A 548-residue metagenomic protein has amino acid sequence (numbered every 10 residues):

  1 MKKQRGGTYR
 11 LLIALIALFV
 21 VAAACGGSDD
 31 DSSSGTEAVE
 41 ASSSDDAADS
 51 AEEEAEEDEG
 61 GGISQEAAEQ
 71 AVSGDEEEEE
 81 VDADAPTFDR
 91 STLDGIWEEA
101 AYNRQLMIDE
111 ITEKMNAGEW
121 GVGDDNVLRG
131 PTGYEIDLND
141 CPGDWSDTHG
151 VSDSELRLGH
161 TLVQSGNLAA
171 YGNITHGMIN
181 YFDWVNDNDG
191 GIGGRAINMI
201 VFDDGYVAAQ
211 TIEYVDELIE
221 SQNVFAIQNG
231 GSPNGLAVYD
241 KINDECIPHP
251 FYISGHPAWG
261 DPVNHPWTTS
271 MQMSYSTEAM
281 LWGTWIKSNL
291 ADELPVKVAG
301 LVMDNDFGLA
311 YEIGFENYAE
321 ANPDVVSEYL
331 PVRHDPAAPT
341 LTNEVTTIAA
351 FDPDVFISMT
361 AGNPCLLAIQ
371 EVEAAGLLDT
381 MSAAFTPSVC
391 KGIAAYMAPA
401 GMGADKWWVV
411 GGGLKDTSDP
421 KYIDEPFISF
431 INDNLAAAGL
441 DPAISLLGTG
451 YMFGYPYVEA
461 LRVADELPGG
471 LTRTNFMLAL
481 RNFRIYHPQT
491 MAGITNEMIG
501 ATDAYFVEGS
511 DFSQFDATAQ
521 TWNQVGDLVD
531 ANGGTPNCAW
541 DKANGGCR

Functional and structural regions predicted by a protein language model:
V21-A24: C-terminal motif of bacterial Sec signal peptides marking the signal peptidase cleavage site
G26-T36: Bacterial lipoprotein signal-peptidase II cleavage site
E59-H149, S154-L156, F483-R548: Solvent-exposed, acidic/polar segments of extracytosolic/periplasmic ligand-binding ectodomains
E119-W120, V224-V332, M381-V409: Extracytoplasmic ligand/sensor domains, especially the bilobed periplasmic-binding protein
D137-D144, A169-G177, N188-P262, M271-Y275 (+3 more regions): Beta-alpha junction/loop-to-helix N-cap segments that form part of ligand/metal-binding clefts
S146-S152, G159-I179, D204-A208, L301-A310 (+1 more regions): Extracytoplasmic "Venus flytrap"
T269-Q272, S276, V372-Y451, L528-D530 (+1 more regions): Extracellular/periplasmic periplasmic-binding protein-like sensory domains
D304, E312-G314, G362-L367, L414-F483: Extracellular/periplasmic ligand-binding modules, especially the Venus flytrap/periplasmic-binding
